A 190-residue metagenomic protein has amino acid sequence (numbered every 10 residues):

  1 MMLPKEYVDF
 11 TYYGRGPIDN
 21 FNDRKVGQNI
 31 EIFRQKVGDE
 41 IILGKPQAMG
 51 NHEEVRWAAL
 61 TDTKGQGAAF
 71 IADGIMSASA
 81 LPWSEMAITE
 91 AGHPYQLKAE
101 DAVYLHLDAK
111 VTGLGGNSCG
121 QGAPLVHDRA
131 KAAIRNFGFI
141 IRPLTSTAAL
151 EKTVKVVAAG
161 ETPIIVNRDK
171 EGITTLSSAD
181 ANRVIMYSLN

Functional and structural regions predicted by a protein language model:
M1-G160: Beta-strand/loop-rich accessory regions of lumenal/periplasmic or secreted enzymes, predominantly carbohydrate-active
E161-N190: Low-complexity, disordered linker/stalk regions enriched in Pro/Thr/Ser/Gly
